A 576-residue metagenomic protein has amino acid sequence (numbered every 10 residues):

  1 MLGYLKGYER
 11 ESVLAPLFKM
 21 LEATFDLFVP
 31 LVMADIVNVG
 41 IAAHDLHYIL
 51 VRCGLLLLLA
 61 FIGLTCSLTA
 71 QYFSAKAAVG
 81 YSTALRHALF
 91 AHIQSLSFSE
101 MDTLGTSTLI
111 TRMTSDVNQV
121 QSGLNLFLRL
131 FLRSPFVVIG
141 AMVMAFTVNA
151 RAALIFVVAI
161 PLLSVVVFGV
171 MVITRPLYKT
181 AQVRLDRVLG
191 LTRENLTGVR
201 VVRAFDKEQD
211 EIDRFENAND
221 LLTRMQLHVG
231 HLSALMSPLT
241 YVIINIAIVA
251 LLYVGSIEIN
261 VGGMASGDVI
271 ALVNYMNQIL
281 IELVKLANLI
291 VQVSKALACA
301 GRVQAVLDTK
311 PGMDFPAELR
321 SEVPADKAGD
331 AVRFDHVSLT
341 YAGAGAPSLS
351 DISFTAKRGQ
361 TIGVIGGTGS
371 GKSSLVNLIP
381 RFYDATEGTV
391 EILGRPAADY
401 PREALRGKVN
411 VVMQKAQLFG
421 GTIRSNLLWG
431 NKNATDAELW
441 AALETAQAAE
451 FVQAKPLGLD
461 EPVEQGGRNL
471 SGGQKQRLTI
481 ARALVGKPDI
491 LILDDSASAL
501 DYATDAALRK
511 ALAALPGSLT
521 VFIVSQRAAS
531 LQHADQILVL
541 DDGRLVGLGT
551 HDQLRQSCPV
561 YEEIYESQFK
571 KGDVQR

Functional and structural regions predicted by a protein language model:
M1-E9, L109: A short amphipathic helical element positioned immediately N-terminal to and/or at the very start of a transmembrane
K6, S12-T69, F73, F146-R151 (+1 more regions): Transmembrane helix-loop-helix hairpins at lipid-water interfaces of multipass membrane proteins, especially the type-1
K6-R10, S95-S99, S115-L128, L132 (+7 more regions): An intracellular "coupling" helix at the cytosolic face of ABC transporter transmembrane type-1 domains
L17, F25-V29, G54, C66 (+6 more regions): Hydrophobic alpha-helical transmembrane segments of ABC transporter permease domains
A43-H44, V79, H87-T111, S115-V117 (+5 more regions): Short intracellular "coupling" helices and adjacent cytoplasmic loop segments at the cytosolic face of multi-pass
H44-V51, M144-V158, H228-R302, V306-L307: Helix-loop-helix
P324-R576: ABC-type nucleotide-binding domain
